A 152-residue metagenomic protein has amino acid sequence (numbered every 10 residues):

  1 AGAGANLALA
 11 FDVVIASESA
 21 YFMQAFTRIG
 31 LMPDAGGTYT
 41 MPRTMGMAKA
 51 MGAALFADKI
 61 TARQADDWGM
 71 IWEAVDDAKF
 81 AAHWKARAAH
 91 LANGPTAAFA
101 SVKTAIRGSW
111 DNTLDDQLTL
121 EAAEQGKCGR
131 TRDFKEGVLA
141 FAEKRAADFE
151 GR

Functional and structural regions predicted by a protein language model:
A1-F99, R130-T131, E136-L139, R145: Crotonase-fold acyl-CoA enzyme core
F26, G108-D111: A short acidic, helix-capping loop that chelates divalent metal ions and anchors anionic groups
A53-A54, A105-S109, E124-G129: Helix-loop "lid/cap" segments that line or gate small-molecule binding pockets
W110, A146-R152: Short C-terminal tail/terminal secondary-structure segment of NAD(P)H-dependent dehydrogenase/reductase domains
T113-L118: Short beta-strand->loop
